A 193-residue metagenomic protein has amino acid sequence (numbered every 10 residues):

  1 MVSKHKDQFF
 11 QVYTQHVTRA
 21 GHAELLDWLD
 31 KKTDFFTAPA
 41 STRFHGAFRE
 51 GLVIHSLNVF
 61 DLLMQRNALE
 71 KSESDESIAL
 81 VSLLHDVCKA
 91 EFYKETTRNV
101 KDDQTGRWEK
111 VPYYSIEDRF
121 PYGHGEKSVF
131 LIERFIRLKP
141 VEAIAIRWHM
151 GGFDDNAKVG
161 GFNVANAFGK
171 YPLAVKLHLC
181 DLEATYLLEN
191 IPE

Functional and structural regions predicted by a protein language model:
M1-A38: Non-catalytic interface/linker regions that flank or bridge core catalytic/transmembrane domains
S3, Q15-R19, V53, I136 (+1 more regions): Generic detection of long, well-ordered alpha-helical segments
F10, T14, F60, M64 (+1 more regions): Amphipathic alpha-helical segments within well-ordered protein domains
H16, K32, L63-R66, H149: Alpha-helix boundary/capping residues
E24-K32, H45-L57: All-alpha helical catalytic cores of prenyl diphosphate-utilizing isoprenoid enzymes
A40-F48, I54, Q65-P192: Divalent metal-dependent catalytic cores for phosphoryl transfer on phosphate-bearing substrates
